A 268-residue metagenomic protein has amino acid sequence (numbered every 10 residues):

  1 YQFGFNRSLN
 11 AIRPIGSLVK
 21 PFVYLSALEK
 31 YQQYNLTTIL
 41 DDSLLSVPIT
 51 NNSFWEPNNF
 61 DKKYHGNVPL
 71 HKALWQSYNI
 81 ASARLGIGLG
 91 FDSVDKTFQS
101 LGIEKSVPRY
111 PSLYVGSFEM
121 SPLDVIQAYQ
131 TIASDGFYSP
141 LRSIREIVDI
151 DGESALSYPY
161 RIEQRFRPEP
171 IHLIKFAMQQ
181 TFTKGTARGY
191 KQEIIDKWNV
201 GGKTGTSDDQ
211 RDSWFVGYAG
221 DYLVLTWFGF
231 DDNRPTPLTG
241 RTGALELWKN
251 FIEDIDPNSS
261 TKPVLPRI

Functional and structural regions predicted by a protein language model:
Y1-S8, V19, Q76, S121-P122 (+2 more regions): A penicillin-recognizing enzyme superfamily signal
Q2-F22, L36-L40, V68, S112: Short active-site loop at a secondary-structure junction that contains or immediately precedes the catalytic residue(s)
P14, F22, S26, N35 (+8 more regions): Extracytoplasmic/secreted proteins, especially bacterial periplasmic and envelope-associated proteins
S26, K30-N35, V47, A81 (+7 more regions): A generic secondary-structure signal for well-formed alpha-helical elements
Q33-V94, Y138, I150-Q180: Conserved catalytic neighborhood of penicillin-recognizing serine enzymes
T37-T38, S43, P111-L113, R142-R145 (+1 more regions): Extracytoplasmic/periplasmic beta-strand context in beta-sandwich domains, especially the cupredoxin/COX2 CuA-binding
N52-N59, G88-Y129, G136, P140-S143: Mid-domain, small-residue-enriched loop/turn segments at the edges of structured enzyme/sensor domains
S82, Y114, G201: Short catalytic-loop micro-motif centered on adjacent basic/acidic residues
